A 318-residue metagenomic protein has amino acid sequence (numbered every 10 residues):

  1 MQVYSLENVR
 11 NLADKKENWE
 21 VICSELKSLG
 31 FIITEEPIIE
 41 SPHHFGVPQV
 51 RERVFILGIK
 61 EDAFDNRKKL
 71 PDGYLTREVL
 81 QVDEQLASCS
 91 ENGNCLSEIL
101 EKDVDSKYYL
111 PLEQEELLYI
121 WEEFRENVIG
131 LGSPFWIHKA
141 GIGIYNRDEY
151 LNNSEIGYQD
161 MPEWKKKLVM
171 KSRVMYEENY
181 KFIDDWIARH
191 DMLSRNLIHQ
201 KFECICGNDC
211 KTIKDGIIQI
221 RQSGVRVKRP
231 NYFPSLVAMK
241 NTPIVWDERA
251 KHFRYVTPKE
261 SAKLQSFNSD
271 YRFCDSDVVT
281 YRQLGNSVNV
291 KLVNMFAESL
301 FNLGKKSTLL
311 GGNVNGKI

Functional and structural regions predicted by a protein language model:
M1-I217: Class I S-adenosyl-L-methionine
R125-I318: C-terminal target-recognition/interaction regions appended to catalytic cores
